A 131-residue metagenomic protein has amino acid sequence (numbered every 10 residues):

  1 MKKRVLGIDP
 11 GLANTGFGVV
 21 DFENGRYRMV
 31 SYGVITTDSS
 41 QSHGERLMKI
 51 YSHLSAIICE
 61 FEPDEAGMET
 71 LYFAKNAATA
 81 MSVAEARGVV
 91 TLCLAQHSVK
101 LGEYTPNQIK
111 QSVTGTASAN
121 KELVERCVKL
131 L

Functional and structural regions predicted by a protein language model:
M1-L131: Phosphate- and other anionic-substrate recognition elements at nucleic-acid/protein interfaces
